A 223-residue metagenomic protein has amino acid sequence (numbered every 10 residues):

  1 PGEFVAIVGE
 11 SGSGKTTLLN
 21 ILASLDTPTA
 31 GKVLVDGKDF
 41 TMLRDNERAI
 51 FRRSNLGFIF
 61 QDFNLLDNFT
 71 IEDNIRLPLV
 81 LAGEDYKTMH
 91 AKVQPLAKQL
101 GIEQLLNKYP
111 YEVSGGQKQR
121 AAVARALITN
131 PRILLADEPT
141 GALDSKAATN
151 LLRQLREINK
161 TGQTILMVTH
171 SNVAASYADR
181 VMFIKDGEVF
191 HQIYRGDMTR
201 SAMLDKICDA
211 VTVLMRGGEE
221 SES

Functional and structural regions predicted by a protein language model:
V8-E10: The feature captures the beta-strand-to-loop junction immediately N-terminal to the Walker
A23: Helix-to-loop junction immediately C-terminal to a conserved catalytic motif
G31-D39: Conserved ABC transporter NBD signature motif
F69-L77: Short coil-to-helix segment of the ABC ATPase nucleotide-binding domain corresponding to the Q-loop/switch region
Y109-V113, Q117-Q119: Conserved ABC ATPase signature
I128-R132: A short, proline-enriched helix->beta-strand linker immediately N-terminal to the Walker B motif in ABC-type P-loop
L134-D137: Catalytic Walker B motif of ABC-type/P-loop ATPase nucleotide-binding domains
